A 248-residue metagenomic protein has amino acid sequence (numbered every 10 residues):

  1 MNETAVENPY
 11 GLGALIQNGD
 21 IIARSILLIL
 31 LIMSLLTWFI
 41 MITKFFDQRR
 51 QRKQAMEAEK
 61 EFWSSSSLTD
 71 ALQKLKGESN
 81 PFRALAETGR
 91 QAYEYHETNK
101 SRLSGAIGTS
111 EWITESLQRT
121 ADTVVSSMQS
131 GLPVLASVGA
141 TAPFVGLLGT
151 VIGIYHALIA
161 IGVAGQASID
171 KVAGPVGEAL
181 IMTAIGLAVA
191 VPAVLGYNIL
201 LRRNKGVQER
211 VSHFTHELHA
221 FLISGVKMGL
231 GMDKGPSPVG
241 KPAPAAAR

Functional and structural regions predicted by a protein language model:
M1-G19, Q166: Short, strongly hydrophobic alpha-helical membrane anchors
G13-I26, M128-L135: Membrane-interface helix-boundary signature
G19-A71: Transmembrane alpha-helix/interfacial motif
D20, W38, A71, A86 (+3 more regions): Residue-level signature of catalytic and energy-coupling elements of molecular machines, predominantly ATP/GTP-dependent
A23-I40, A136-P143, G153, V189-V194: Alpha-helical transmembrane segments of integral membrane proteins
R52-V145, I152-S168, L195-R248: Predominantly long cytosolic amphipathic alpha-helical stalk/bundle segments
G165-A179: Hydrophobic alpha-helical transmembrane segments and adjacent short intramembrane/lumenal linkers of inner/organellar
A179-A193: Hydrophobic alpha-helical transmembrane segments of polytopic membrane proteins
